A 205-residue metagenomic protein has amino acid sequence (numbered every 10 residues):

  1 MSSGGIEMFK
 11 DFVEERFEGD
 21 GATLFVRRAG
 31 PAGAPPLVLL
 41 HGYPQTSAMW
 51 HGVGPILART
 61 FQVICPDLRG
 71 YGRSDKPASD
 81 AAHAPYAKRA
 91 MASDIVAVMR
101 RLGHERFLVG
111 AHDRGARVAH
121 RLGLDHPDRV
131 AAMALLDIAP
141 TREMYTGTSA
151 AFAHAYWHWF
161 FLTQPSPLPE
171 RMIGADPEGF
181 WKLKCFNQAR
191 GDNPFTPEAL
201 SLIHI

Functional and structural regions predicted by a protein language model:
G5-V13, A22-L24, A32, P36 (+3 more regions): Flexible "cap/lid" subdomain of the alpha/beta-hydrolase fold that forms the substrate-access gate
R28-K76: Conserved HGGG/HGGXW glycine-rich cap/lid loop of the alpha/beta-hydrolase fold
G42, T46, H112, D125-H126: A short His-aromatic
